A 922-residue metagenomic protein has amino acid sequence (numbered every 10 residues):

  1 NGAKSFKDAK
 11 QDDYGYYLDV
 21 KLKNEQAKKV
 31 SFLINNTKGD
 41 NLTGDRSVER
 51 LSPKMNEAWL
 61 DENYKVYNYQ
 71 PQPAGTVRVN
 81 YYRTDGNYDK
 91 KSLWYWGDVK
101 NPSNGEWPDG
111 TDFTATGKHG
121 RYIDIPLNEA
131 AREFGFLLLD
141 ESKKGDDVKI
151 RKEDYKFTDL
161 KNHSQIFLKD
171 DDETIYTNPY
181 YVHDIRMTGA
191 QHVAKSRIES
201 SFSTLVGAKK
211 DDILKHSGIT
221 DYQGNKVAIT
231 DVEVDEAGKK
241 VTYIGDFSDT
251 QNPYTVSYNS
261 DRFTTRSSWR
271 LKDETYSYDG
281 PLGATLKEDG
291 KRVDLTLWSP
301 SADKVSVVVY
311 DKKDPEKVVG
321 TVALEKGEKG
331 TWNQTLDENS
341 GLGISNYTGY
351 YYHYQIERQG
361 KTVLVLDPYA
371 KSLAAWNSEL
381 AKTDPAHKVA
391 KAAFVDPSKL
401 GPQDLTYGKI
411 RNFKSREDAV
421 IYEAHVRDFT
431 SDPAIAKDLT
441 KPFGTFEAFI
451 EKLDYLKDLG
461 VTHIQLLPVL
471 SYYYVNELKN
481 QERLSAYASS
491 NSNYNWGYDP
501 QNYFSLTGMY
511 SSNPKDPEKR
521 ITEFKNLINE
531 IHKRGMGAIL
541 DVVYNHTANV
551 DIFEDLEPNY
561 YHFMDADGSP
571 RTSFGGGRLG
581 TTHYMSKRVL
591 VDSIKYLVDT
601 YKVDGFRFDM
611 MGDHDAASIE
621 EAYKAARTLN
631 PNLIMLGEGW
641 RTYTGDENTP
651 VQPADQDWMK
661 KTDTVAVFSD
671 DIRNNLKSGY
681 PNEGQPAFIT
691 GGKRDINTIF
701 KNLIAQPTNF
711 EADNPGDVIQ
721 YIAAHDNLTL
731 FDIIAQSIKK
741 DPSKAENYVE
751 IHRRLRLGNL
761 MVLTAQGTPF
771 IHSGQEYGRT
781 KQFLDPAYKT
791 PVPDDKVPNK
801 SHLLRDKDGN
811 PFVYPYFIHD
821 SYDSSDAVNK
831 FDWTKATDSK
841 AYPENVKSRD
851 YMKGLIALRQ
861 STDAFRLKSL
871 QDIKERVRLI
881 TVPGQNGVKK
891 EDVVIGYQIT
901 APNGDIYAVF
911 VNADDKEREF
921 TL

Functional and structural regions predicted by a protein language model:
N1-G2, D89-N104, S203-I229, D303-G320: Short, surface-exposed alpha-helix to beta-strand junction/turn motifs within ectodomains of secreted and cell-envelope
A3-D85, A115-A190, D246-R292, T335-I421 (+1 more regions): The feature marks proteins involved in alpha-glucan
A27, D85-D89, A131, F202-D212 (+3 more regions): Short proline/glycine-enriched turn/loop motifs at strand-loop junctions of beta-rich domains
S52-W59, T158-L160, S164-F167, V322-K326 (+4 more regions): Active-site-proximal helices and loops of the catalytic beta/alpha 8
R78-R83, K90-L93, H119-R121, S196-S200 (+5 more regions): N-terminal structural segment of carbohydrate-active enzymes
I198-A208, D212, I219, K239-F263: Extracytoplasmic/surface-exposed domains of secreted proteins that mediate cell-envelope carbohydrate/peptidoglycan
S372, F413, H425-E447, E451-Y601 (+2 more regions): Substrate-binding/active-site clefts of carbohydrate-active enzymes
P715-T921: Loop/helix patches that line or flank the sugar-binding groove of alpha-linked glycan CAZymes
